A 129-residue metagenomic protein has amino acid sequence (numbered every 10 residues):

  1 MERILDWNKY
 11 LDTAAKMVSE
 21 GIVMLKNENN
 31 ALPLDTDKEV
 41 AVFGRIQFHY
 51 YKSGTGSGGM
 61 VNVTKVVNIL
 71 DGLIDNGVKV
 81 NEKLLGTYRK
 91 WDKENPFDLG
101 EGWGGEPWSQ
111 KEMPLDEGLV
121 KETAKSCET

Functional and structural regions predicted by a protein language model:
M1-T129: C-terminal non-catalytic regions of proteins with extracellular/luminal or membrane-system context
